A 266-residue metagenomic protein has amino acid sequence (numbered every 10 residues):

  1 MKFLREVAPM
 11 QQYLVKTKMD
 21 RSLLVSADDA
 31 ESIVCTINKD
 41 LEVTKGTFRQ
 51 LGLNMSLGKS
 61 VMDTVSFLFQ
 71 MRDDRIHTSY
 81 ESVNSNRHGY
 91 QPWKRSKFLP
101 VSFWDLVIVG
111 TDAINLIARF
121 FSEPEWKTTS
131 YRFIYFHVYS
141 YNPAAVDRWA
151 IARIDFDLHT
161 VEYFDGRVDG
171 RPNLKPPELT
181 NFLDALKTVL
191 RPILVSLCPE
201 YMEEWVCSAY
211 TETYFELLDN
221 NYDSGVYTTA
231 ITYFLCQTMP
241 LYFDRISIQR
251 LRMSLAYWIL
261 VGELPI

Functional and structural regions predicted by a protein language model:
K2-E81, T211-I266: Active-site nucleophile-adjacent alpha helix/oxyanion-hole segment immediately C-terminal to the catalytic cysteine
G52, Y80, N84-I266: Cysteine protease-like catalytic core of ubiquitin/ubiquitin-like
